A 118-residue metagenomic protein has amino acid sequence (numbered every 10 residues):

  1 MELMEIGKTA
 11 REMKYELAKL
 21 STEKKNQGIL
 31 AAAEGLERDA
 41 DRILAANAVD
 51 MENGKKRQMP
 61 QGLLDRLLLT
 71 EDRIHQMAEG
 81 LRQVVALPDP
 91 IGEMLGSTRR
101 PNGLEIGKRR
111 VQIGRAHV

Functional and structural regions predicted by a protein language model:
M1-G107: N-terminal Rossmann-like NAD(P)+-binding subdomain of aldehyde/semialdehyde dehydrogenases
Q112-I113: Active-site-adjacent scaffolding segments
H117-V118: Conserved small/polar residues in nucleotide/adenosyl-binding loops
